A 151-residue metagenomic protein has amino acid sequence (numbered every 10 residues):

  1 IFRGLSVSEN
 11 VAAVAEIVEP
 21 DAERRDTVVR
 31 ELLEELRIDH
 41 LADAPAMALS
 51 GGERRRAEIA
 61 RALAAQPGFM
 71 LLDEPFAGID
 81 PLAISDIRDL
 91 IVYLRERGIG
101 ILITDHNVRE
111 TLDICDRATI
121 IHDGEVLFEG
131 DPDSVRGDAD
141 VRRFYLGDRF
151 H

Functional and structural regions predicted by a protein language model:
F2-R24, E35, D148-R149: ABC-type ATPase nucleotide-binding domains, specifically the catalytic core motifs of the NBD
A12, A22-L41, R88-V92: Conserved ABC ATPase "signature" region
P45-L49, E53: Conserved ABC ATPase signature
I59: Hydrophobic anchor residue at the start of the ABC signature
Q66: Conserved catalytic motifs of ABC-family nucleotide-binding domains
M70-E74: Catalytic Walker B motif of ABC-type/P-loop ATPase nucleotide-binding domains
